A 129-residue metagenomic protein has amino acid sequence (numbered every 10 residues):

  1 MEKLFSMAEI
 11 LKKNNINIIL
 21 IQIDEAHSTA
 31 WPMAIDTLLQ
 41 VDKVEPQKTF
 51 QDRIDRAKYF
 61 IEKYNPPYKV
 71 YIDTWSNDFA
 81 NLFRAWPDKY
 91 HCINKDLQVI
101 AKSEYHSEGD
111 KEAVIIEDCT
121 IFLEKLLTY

Functional and structural regions predicted by a protein language model:
M1-Y129: Chalcogenol-based redox active-site neighborhoods
